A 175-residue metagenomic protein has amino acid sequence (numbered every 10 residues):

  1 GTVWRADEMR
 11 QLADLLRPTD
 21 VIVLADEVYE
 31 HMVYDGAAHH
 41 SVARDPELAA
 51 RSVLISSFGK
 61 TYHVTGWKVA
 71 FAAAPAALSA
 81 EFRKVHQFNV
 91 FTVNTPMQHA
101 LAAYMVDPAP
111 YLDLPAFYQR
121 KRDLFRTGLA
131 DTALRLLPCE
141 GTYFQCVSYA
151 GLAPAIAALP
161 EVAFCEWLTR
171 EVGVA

Functional and structural regions predicted by a protein language model:
G1-A175: PLP-dependent class I/II
